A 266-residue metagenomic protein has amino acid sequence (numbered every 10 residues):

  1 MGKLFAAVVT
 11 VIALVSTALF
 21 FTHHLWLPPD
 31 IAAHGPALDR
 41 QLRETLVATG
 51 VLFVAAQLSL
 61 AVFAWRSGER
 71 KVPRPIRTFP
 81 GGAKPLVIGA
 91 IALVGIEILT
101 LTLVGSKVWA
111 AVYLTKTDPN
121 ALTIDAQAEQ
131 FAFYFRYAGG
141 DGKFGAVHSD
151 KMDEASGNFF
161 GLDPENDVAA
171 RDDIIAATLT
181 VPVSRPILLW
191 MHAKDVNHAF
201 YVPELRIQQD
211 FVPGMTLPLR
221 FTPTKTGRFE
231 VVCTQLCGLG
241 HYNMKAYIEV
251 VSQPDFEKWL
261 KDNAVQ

Functional and structural regions predicted by a protein language model:
M1-V11, L42-L46, A83-I91: Alpha-helical transmembrane segments and their helix-start/interface "positive-inside/aromatic belt" motifs in integral
G2-H23, V51-L58: Alpha-helical transmembrane segments of integral membrane proteins, especially early/N-terminal helices
L19-L42, A64-Q266: Non-transmembrane, membrane-proximal soluble domains of secreted or membrane proteins
D39-A55: Alpha-helical transmembrane segments
A61: Phosphate-facing sequence motifs and polybasic nucleic-acid/acidic-lipid-binding regions
